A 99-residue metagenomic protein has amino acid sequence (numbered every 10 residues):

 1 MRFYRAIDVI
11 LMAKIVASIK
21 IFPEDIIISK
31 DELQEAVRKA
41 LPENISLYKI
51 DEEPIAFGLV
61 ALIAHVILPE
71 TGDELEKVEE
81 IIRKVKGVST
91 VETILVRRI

Functional and structural regions predicted by a protein language model:
F3-I99: Long, contiguous binding/interaction regions
